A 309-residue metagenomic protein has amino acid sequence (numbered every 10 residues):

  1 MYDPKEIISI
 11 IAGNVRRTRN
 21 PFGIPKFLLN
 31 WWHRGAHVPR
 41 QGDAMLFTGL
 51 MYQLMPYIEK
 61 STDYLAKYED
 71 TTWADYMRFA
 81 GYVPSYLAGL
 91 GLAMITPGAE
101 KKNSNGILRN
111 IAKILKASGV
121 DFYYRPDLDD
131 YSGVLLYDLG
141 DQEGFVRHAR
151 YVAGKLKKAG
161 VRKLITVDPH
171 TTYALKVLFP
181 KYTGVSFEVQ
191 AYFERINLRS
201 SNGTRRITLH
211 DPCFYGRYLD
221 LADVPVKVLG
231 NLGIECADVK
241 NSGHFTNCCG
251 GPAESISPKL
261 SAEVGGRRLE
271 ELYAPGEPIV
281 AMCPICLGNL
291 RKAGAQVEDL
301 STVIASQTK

Functional and structural regions predicted by a protein language model:
M1-D129, D138-T166, T172: Iron-sulfur-cluster electron-transfer modules
Y2-E6, A191, E270: Polybasic, low-complexity binding patches
F27-L28, V189-R195, A262: Short gly/ser/thr-rich secondary-structure transition/capping motifs
Q41-G42, G203-R205: Short coil/turn connectors at secondary-structure junctions
G89-F187, G216-K309: Cofactor-cradling patches in redox/metallo enzymes
Y192-R199, R206-L219, E235: Catalytic cores of enzyme domains
